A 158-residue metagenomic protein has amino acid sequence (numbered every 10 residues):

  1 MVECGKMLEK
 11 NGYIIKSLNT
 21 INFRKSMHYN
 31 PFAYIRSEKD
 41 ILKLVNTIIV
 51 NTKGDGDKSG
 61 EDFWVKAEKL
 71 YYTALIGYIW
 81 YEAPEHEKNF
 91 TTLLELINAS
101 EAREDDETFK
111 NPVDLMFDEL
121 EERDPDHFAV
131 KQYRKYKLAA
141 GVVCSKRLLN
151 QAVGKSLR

Functional and structural regions predicted by a protein language model:
M1-A74: Switch/coupling segment of Walker-type NTPase motor domains
W64, E68-K69, T73-R158: Non-catalytic, charge-rich alpha-helical accessory subdomains
